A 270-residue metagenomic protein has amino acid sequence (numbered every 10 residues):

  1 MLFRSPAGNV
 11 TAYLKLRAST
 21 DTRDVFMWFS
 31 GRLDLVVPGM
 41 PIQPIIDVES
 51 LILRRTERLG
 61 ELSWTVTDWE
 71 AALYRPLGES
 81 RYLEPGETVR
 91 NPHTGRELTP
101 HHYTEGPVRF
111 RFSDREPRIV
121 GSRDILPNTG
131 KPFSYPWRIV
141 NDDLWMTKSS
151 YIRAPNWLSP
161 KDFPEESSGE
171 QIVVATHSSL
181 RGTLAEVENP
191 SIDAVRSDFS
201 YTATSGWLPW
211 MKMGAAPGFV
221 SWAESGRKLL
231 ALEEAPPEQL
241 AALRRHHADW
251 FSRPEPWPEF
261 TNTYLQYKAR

Functional and structural regions predicted by a protein language model:
S5-E61: N-terminal targeting and processing segments
V25, E61, V66, S134 (+6 more regions): Intrinsically disordered regions, especially transient/low-confidence alpha-helical propensity segments and coil-helix
S30, V66, A71, I139 (+6 more regions): Intrinsic disorder/low-complexity segments enriched in polar/charged and small flexible residues
M40-G182: Predominantly extracellular/secreted and cell-surface proteins with exposed, flexible low-complexity segments
W157-M213: Extended soluble regions of mature proteins
R196-R270: Edge beta-strand at a domain terminus
